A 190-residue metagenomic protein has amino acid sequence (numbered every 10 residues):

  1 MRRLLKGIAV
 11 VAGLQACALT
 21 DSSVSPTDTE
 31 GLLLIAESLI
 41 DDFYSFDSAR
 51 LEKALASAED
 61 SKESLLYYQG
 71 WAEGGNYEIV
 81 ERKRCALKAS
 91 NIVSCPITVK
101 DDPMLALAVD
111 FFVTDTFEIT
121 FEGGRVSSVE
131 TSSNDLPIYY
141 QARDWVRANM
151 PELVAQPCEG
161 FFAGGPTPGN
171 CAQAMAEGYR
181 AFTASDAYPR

Functional and structural regions predicted by a protein language model:
R2-V10: Sec-dependent signal peptide recognition, specifically the positively charged N-region followed immediately by
C17-D41, S45, A187-R190: Short, low-complexity N-terminal intrinsically disordered segments enriched in polar/charged residues
L39, A49-A54, Y68, I119-F121: Hydrophobic pocket/interface hotspot
F43-S61: Short, well-ordered alpha-helical segments enriched in acidic and aromatic residues
L55, I97-D101, S132-D135: A mature extracytoplasmic/lumenal domain signature
Y68-T120: Surface-exposed, charged secondary-structure patches
V129-R190: Low-complexity, intrinsically disordered terminal/linker segments enriched in charged and Gly/Pro repeats
